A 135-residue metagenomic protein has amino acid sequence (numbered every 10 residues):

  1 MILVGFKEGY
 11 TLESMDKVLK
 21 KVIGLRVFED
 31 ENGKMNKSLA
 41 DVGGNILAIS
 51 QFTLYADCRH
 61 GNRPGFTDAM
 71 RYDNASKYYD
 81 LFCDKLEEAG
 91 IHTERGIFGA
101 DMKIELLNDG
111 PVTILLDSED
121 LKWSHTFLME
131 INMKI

Functional and structural regions predicted by a protein language model:
M1-G43, L54-D84, E88, E94 (+1 more regions): Compact, glycine-rich, soluble single-domain proteins
V18, I49, V112: Residue-level signal for inorganic ion chemistry
F52-L54, S118-E119: Short glycine-rich anion-binding loops that position phosphate/pyrophosphate groups of nucleotides and phosphorylated
R95, T113-K122: A domain-level signal for the structural core that forms small-molecule/cofactor-binding pockets and catalytic centers
I97-K103: Small/polar glycine-rich anion-binding or flexible loop at a beta-alpha turn
K103-D117: C-terminal edge-of-domain segments
E119-I135: C-terminal helix-cap and adjacent tail motif
